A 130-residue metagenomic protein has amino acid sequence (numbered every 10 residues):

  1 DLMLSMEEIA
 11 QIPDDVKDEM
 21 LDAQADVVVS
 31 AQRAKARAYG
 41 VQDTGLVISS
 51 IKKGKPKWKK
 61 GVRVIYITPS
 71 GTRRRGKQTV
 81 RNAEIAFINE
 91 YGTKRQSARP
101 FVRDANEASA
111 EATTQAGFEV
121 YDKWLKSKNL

Functional and structural regions predicted by a protein language model:
D1-Y66, N82-L130: Short, Lys/Arg-rich flexible segments
G71-A83: Short, surface-exposed beta-strand/loop "edge" segments at domain boundaries and coil↔beta transitions
